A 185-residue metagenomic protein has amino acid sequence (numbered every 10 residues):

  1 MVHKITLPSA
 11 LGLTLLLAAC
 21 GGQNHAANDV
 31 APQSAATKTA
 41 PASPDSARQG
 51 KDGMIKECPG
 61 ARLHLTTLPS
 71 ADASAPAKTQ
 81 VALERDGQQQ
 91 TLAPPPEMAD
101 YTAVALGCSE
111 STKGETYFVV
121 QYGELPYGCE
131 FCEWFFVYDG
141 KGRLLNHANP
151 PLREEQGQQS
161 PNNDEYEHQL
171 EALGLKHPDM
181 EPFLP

Functional and structural regions predicted by a protein language model:
M1-S9: Bacterial N-terminal signal peptides that target proteins for export
L16-A19: C-terminal motif of bacterial Sec signal peptides marking the signal peptidase cleavage site
Q23-R62, L68-A73, L125-P185: Acidic, small-residue rich beta-repeat scaffolds with periodic aromatic anchors
D52-P59, T102-S111: Beta-propeller blade termini
A77-K78, Y101-A105, Y117-F118, C129-W134: Short, surface-exposed coil-to-beta transition loops
Q80-E97, W134-N149: Surface-exposed loop/turn elements that mediate protein-protein interactions on large endomembrane-trafficking
D100-C108, R153-S160: Repeated scaffold domains used in trafficking and secretory/extracellular systems, primarily beta-propellers
S111-G123: Acidic/hydrophobic-patterned starts of short beta strands in beta-sheet-rich repeat architectures
